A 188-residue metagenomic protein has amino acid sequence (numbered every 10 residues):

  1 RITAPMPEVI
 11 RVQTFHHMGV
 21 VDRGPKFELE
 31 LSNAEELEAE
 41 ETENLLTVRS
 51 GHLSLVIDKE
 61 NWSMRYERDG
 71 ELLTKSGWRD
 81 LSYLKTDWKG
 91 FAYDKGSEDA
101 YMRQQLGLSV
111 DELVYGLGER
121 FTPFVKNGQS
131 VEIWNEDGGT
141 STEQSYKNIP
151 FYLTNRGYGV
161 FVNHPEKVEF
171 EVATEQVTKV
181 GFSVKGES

Functional and structural regions predicted by a protein language model:
R1-P7, V56-K59: Short, surface-exposed loop and linker segments with low hydrophobicity and enrichment for Pro/Ser/Thr
T3-N44: A low-complexity, Ser/Thr/Gly/Pro-enriched, surface-exposed linker/loop concept that marks segments flanking
E40-S188: Catalytic and substrate-binding clefts that recognize carbohydrates or anionic sugar/phosphate headgroups
